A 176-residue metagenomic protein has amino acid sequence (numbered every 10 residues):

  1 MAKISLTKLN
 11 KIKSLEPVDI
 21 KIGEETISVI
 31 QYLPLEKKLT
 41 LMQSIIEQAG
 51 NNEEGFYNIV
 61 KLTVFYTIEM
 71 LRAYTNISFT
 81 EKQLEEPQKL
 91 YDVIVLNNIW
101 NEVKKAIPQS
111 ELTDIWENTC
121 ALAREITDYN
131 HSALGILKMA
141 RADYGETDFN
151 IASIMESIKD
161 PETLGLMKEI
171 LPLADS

Functional and structural regions predicted by a protein language model:
A2-K61: N-terminal "first-domain core" detector
L35-S176: Short, surface-exposed, charged amphipathic helix/loop patches that serve as local interaction elements
